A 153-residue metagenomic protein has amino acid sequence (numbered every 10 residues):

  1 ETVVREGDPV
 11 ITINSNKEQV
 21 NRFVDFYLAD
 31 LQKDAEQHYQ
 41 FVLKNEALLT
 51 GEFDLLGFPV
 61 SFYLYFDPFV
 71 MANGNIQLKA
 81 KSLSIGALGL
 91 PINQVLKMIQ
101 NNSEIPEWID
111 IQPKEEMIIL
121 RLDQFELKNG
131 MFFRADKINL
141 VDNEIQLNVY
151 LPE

Functional and structural regions predicted by a protein language model:
E1-E153: Extracellular/lumenal and peripheral-membrane lipid-interaction modules
